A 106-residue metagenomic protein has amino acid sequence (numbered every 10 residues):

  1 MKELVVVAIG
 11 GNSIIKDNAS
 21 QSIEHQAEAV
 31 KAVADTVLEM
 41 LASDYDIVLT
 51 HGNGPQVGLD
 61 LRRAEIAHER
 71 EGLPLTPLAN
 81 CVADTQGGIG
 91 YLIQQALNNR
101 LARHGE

Functional and structural regions predicted by a protein language model:
M1-T50, L59-I66, P77: N-terminal glycine-/serine-/threonine-rich phosphate-binding loop
G54-Q56: Catalytic metal-binding/acid-base residues of hydrolase active sites
I66-E106: Ligand-binding beta-strand-loop-alpha-helix segment within the catalytic cores of soluble metabolic enzymes
